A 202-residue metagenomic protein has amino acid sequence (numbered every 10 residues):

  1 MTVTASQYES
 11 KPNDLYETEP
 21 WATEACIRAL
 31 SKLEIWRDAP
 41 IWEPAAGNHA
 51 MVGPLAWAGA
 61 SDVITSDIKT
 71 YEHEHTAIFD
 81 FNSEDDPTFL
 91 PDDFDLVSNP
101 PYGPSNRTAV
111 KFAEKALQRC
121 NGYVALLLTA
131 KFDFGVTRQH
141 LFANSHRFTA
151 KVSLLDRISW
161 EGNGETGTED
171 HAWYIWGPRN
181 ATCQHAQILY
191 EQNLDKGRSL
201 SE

Functional and structural regions predicted by a protein language model:
M1-E202: Class I S-adenosyl-L-methionine-dependent methyltransferase catalytic core
